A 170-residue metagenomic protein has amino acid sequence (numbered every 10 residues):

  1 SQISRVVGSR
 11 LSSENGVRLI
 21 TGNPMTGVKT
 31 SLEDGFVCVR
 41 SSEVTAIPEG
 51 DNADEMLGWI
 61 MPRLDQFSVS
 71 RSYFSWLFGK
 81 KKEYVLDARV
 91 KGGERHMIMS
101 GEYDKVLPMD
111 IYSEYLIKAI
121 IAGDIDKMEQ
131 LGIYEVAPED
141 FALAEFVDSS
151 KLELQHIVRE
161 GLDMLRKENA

Functional and structural regions predicted by a protein language model:
S1-A170: Redox cofactor-anchoring modules in respiratory/redox and cofactor-processing assemblies
